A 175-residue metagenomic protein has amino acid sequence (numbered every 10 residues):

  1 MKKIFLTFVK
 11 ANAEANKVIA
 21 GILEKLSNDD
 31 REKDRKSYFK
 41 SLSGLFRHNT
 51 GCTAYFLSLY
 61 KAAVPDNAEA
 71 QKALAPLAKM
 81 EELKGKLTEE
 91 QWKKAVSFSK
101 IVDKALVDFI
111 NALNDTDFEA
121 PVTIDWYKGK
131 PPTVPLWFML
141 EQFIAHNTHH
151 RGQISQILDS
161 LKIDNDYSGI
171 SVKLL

Functional and structural regions predicted by a protein language model:
M1, F5-F8, Q91, A95: Residue-level preference for long, well-ordered alpha-helices that form the structural scaffold of enzyme catalytic
L6-A20, N28-E82, W126-L175: Short, contiguous alpha-helical
E14, V18-G21, K25, I101-D108 (+2 more regions): A generic structural signal for well-ordered alpha-helical segments enriched in polar/charged residues
M80-I124, P132-Q153: Acidic/histidine-rich alpha-helical segments that form the ligand environment of transition-metal centers
